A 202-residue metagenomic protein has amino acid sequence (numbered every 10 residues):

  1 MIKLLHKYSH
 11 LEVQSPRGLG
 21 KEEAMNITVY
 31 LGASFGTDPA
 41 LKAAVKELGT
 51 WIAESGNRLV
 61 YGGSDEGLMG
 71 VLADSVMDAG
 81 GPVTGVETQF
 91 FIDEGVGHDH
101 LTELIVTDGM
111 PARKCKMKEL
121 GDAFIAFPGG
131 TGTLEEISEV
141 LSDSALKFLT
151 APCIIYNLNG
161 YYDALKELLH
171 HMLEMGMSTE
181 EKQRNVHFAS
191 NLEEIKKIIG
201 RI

Functional and structural regions predicted by a protein language model:
H6-A24: Short, Lys/Arg-enriched N-terminal segments with co-localized hydrophobic residues within the first ~10-30 amino acids
E23-L120, Y156-E193, G200: A cross-family phosphate/adenosyl-ligand binding-site feature
V83, F148-A151: Short, structured loop/turn "capping" segments at alpha-beta junctions
A112-K147, I154: Active-site/ligand-binding-proximal alpha/beta "capping" segment
